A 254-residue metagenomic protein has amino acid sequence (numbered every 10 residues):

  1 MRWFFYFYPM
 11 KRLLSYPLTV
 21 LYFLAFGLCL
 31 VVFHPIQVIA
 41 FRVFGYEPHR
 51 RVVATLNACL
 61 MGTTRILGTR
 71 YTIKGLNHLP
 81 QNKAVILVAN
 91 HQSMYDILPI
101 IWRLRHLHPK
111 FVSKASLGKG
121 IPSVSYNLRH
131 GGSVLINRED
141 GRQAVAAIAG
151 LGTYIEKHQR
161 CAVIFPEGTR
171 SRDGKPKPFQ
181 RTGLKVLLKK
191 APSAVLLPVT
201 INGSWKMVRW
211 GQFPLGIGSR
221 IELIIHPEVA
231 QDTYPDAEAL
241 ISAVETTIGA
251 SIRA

Functional and structural regions predicted by a protein language model:
Y8-T72, Y126-N127: A transmembrane-helix-recognition feature enriched in membrane-embedded lipid enzymes and envelope glyco-/phospholipid
L30, Q37-R42, Y46-A54, Q81-D140: Catalytic core of membrane glycerolipid acyltransferases/transacylases, capturing the structured, soluble-facing
L67-K74, V145, K206-M207: Short gly/ser/thr-rich secondary-structure transition/capping motifs
A84-I86, S133, Q159-F165, V195: Residue-level preference for the first positions of well-ordered beta-strands
P122-Y126, C161-V163, T169-E238: A cross-family acyltransferase "interaction/gating" segment
L151: Anionic-ligand binding region
T233-A254: A cross-taxonomic marker for long C-terminal extensions/tails that follow the last structured domain
